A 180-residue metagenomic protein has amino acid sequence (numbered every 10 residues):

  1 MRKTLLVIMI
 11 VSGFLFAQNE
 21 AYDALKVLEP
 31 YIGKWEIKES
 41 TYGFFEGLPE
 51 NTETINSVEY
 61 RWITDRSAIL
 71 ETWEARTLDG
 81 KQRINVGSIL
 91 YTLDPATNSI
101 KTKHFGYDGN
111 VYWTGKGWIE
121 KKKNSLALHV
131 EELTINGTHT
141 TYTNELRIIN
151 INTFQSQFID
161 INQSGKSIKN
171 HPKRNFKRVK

Functional and structural regions predicted by a protein language model:
T4-G13: Sec-dependent N-terminal signal peptides
Q18-K180: Hydrophobic small-molecule pocket/channel-lining residues, especially in calycin-type beta-barrels
